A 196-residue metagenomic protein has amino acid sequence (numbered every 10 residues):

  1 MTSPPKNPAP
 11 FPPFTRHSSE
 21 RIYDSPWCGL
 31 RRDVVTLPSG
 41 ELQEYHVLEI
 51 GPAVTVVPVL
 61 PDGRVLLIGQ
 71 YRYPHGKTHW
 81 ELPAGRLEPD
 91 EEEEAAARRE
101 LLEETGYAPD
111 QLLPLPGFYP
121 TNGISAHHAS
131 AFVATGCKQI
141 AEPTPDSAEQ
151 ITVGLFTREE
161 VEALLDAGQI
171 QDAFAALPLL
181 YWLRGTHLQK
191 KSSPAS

Functional and structural regions predicted by a protein language model:
T2-P13, Y45-L48, T55-R99, S147: Conserved Nudix-box catalytic region and its N-terminal flanking loop in Nudix hydrolases and closely related
F14-T55, P61: Acidic, metal-coordinating catalytic segment for phosphate/diphosphate chemistry, firing primarily on the Nudix
R16, L30-R32, E44, I68 (+3 more regions): Hydrophobic residues on conserved beta-strands that form the core of alpha/beta folds
S25, P74, N122-I124: Short glycine/serine/proline-enriched coil/turn segments at secondary-structure junctions
Q43, P52-T55, L60, R86-A173: Unchanged
E162-S196: Long hydrophobic alpha-helical segments typical of transmembrane helices together with their membrane-interfacial
